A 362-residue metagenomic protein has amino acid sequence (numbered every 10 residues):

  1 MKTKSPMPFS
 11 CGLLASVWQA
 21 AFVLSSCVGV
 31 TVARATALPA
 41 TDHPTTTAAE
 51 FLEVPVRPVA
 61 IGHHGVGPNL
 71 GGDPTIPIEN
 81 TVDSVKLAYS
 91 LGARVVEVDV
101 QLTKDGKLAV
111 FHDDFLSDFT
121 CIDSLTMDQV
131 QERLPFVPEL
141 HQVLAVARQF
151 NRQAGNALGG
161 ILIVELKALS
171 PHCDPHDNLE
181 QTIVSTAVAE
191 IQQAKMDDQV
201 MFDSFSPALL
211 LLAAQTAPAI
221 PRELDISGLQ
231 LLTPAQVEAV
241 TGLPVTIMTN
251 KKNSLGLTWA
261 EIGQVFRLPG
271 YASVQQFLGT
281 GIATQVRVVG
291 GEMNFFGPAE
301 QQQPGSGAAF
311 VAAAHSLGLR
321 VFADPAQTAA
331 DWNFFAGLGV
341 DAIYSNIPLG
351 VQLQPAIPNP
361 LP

Functional and structural regions predicted by a protein language model:
M1-C11: N-terminal secretory signal peptides that target proteins for export/translocation
S5, W18-A20, T47: N-terminal leader/targeting signatures
S5-M7, F22, A168: Intrinsically disordered, low-complexity segments enriched in glycine/proline and serine/threonine
P8-S10, S25, N69: A periodicity- and composition-biased signal for non-globular, repetitive helical segments
G12-C27: Bacterial N-terminal signal peptides
G29-P362: Phosphate-group recognition and catalysis centered on beta-loop-alpha active-site segments
